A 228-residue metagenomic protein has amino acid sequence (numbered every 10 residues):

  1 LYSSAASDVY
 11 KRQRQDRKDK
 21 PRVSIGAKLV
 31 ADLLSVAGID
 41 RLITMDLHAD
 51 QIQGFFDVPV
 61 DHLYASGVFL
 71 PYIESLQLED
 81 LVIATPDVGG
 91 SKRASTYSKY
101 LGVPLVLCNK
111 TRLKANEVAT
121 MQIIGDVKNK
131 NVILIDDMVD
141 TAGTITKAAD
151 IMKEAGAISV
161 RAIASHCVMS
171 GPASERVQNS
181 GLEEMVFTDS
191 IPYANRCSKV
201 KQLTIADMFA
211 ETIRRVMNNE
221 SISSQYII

Functional and structural regions predicted by a protein language model:
L1-A6, Y10: Single conserved hydrophobic/aromatic residue that forms the stacking wall/gate of nucleotide- or nucleobase-binding
S4, V36, S75, D80-P86 (+1 more regions): PRPP/pyrophosphate-binding module of the type I phosphoribosyltransferase fold
R12-R17, Q51-F55, N195-R196: A short acidic, helix-capping loop that chelates divalent metal ions and anchors anionic groups
K18-V23, V58-P59, K199-Q202: Short glycine-enriched, charge-decorated loop/helix-capping segments at active-site entrances that position
R22-L29, M121-G125: Charged helix-capping and loop-helix junction motifs
A27-V36, L63-L81, A206-M217: Hydrophobic alpha-helical segments within soluble ligand-binding/sensing domains
L47-G67, L134-I135, V139: Glycine-rich phosphate-binding "P-loop"
S174-I228: Acidic, metal-coordinating catalytic segment for phosphate/diphosphate chemistry, firing primarily on the Nudix
